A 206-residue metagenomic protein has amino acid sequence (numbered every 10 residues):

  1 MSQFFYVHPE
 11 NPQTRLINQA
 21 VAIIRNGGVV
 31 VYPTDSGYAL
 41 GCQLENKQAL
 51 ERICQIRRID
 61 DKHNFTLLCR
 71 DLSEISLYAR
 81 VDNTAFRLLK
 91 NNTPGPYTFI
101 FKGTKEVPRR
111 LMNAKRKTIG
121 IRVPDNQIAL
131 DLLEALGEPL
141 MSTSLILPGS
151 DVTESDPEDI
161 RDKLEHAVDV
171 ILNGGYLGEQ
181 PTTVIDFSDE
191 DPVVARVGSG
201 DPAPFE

Functional and structural regions predicted by a protein language model:
M1-E206: Active-site-adjacent structural elements in enzyme catalytic cores
